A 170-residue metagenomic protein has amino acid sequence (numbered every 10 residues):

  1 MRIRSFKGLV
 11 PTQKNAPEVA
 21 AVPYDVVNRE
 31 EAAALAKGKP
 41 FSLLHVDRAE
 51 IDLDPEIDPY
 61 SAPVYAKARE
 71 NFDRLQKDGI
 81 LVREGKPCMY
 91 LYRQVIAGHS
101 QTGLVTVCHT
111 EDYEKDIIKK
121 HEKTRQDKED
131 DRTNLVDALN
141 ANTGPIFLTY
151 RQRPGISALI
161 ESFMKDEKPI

Functional and structural regions predicted by a protein language model:
M1-I170: A cross-family signal for N-terminal binding/gating loops and helix N-caps that shape access to the active site
